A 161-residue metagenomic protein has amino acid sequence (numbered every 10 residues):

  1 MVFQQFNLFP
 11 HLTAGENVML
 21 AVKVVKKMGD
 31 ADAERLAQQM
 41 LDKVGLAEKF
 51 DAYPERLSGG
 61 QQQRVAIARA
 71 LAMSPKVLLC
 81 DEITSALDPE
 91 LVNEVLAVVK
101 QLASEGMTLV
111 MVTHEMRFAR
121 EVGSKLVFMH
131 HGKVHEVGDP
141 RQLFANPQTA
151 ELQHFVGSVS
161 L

Functional and structural regions predicted by a protein language model:
M1-P140: ABC family nucleotide-binding domain
F128-H131, V137, R141-L161: C-terminal boundary and immediately downstream tail of ABC-type ATPase nucleotide-binding domains
